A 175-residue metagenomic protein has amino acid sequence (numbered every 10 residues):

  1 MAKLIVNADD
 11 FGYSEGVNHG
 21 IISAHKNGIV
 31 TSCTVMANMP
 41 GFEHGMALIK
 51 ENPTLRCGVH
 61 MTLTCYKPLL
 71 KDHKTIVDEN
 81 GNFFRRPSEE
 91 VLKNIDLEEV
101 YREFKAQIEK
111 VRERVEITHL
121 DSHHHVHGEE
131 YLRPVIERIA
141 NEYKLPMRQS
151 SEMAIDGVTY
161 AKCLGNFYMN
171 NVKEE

Functional and structural regions predicted by a protein language model:
M1-E15, I21: Boundary/entry segment of secreted carbohydrate-active catalytic domains
K3-I5, V30-T34, T54-H60, I117-D121 (+1 more regions): Structural preference for beta-strand elements that scaffold enzyme active sites
V6-G12, M61, H119-E129: Histidine-centered catalytic micro-motifs
E15-P40: A short alpha/beta connector and helix-capping loop motif
I21-N27, G45-R56, K74-D78, R112-E113: Acidic (Asp/Glu)-rich catalytic clusters
K50-P68: Short, structured active-site "lid" loops
K67-I95: Active-site gating loops and adjacent loop-to-helix segments of metal-dependent hydrolytic enzymes
K105-E174: Catalytic domains of cell-wall/extracellular-matrix polysaccharide-remodeling enzymes, centered on de-N-acetylation
